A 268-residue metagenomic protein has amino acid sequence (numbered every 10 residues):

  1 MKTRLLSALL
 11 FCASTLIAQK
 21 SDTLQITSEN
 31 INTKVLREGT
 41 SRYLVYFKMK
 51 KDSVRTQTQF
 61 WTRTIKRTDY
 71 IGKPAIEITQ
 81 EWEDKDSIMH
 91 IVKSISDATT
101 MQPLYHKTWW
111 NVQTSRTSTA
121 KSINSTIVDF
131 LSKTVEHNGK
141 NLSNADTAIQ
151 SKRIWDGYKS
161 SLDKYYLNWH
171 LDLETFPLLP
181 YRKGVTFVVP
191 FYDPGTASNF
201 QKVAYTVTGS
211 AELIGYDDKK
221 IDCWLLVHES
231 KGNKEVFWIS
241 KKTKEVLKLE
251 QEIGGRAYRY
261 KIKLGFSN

Functional and structural regions predicted by a protein language model:
M1-T23: Bacterial Sec-dependent N-terminal signal peptides
L9-T15, T40, Y166, L171: Generic low-complexity, intrinsically disordered sequence content enriched in small uncharged/hydrophobic residues
L16, T175-L178, V188: Selective for proline/serine-rich intrinsically disordered segments in cytosolic/nuclear regulatory regions
K20-T126, V185-N268: Acidic, serine/threonine-rich low-complexity disordered tracts
D84-P180: Contiguous hydrophobic, core-forming segments of folded domains
